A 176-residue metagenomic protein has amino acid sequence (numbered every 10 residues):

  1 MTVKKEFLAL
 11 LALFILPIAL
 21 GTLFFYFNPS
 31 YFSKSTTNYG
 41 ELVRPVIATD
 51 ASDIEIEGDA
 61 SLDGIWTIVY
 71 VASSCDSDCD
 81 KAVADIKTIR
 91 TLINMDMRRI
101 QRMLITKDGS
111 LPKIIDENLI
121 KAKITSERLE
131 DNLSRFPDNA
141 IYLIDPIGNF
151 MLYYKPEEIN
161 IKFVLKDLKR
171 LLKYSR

Functional and structural regions predicted by a protein language model:
M1-A51: N-terminal targeting signals for export/organelle localization
E57-L62, N132-S134: Short amphipathic alpha-helix with an adjacent loop that forms part of the alpha/beta core around
A60-C79, I86: Short active-site neighborhood of thiol/selenol oxidoreductases, capturing the structured segment around
V71-S74, I105-D108, K155-P156: Structural motif
C75, C79-A82, P137, E157 (+1 more regions): Solvent-exposed, acidic/flexible segments
S77-E117: Structural microenvironment flanking redox-active thiols in thiol-disulfide oxidoreductases
Q101-I147: Short, internal strand/loop/helix patches that form the active-site neighborhood or redox-interaction surface
N149-R176: Thiol-/selenol-based redox modules, centered on thioredoxin-like and closely related oxidoreductase domains
